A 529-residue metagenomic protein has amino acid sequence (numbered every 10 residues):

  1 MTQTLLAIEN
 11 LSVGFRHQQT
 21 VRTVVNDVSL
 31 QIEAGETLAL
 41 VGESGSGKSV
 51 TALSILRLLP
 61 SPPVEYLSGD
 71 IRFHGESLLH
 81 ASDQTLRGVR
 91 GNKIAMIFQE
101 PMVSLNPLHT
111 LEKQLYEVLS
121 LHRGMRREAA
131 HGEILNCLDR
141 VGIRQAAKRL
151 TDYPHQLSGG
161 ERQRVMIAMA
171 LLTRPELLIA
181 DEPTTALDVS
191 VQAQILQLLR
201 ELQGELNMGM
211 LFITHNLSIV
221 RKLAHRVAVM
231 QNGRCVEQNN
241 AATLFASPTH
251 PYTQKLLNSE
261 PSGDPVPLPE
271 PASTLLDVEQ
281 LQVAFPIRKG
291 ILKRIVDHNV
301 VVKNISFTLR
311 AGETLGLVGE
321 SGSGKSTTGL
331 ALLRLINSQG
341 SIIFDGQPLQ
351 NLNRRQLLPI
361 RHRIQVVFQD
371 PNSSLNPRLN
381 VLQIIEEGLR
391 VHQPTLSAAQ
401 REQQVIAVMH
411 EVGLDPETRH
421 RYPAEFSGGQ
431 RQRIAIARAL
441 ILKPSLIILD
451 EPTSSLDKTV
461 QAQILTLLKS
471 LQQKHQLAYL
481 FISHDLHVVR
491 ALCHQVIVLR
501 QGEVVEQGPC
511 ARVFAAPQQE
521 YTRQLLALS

Functional and structural regions predicted by a protein language model:
V64, L78-A95, K113, L121 (+6 more regions): ABC ATPase NBD coupling module
Y66-S77, G340-L349, I360: Conserved ABC transporter NBD signature motif
A129-K148, A399-E417: Conserved ABC ATPase "signature" region
D152-L157, E161, Y422-F426, Q430: Conserved ABC ATPase signature
L172-E176, I441-S445: A short, proline-enriched helix->beta-strand linker immediately N-terminal to the Walker B motif in ABC-type P-loop
V220-K222, V489-A491: A short, surface-exposed alpha-helical micro-motif characterized by mixed small hydrophobic and charged/polar residues
C235-N239, S247, V504-G508: ABC ATPase "signature
